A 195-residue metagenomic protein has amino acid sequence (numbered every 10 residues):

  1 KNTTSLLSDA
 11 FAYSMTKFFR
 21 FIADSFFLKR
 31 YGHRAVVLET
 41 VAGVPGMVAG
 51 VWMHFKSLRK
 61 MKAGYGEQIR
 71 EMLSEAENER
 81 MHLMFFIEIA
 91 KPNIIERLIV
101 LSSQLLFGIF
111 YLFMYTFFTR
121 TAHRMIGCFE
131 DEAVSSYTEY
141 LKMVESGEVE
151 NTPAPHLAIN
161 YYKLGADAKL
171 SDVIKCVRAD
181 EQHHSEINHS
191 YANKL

Functional and structural regions predicted by a protein language model:
K1-L195: Non-heme di-metal
